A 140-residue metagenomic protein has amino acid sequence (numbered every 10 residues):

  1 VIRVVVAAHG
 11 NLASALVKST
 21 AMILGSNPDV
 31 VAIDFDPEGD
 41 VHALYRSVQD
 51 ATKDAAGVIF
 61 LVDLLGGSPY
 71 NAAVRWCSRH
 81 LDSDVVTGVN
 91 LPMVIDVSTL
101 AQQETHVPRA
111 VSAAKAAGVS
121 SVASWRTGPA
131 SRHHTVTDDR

Functional and structural regions predicted by a protein language model:
V1-R140: N-terminal loops that bind phosphate or other acidic moieties and the adjacent beta-alpha structural core
